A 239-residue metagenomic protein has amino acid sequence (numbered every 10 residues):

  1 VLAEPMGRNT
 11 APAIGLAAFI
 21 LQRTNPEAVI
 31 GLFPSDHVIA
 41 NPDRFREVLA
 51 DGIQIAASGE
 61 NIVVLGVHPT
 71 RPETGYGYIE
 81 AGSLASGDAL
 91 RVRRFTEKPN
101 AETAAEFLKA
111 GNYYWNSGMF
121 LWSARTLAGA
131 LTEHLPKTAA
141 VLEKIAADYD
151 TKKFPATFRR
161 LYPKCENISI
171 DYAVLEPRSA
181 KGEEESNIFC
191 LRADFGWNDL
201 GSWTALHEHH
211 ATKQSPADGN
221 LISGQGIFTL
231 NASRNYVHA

Functional and structural regions predicted by a protein language model:
V1-L84, G129-L135: Conserved beta-loop-beta/alpha segment of the NTase-like Rossmann-fold superfamily that binds/positions NTPs
N25-A28, S58-I62, T74, G87-V92 (+3 more regions): Short coil/turn connectors at secondary-structure junctions
I30, N112, M119-F120, N167 (+1 more regions): A residue-level structural signature of the nucleotidyltransferase/glycosyltransferase Rossmann-like core
D36-D43, A89-F95, Y113-G118, R160-L161: Flexible, glycine/proline-enriched loop segments at strand-loop-helix junctions that form or flank small-ligand binding
V64, Y78, M119-L121, Y236: Conserved hydrophobic/aromatic beta-strand scaffold that supports enzyme active sites
A81-Y114: A short, charged helix-loop
L108, Y113-L121, L131: A conserved mid-domain beta-alpha-beta active-site/ligand-binding segment of alpha/beta enzyme cores
A124-A239: Left-handed beta-helix
